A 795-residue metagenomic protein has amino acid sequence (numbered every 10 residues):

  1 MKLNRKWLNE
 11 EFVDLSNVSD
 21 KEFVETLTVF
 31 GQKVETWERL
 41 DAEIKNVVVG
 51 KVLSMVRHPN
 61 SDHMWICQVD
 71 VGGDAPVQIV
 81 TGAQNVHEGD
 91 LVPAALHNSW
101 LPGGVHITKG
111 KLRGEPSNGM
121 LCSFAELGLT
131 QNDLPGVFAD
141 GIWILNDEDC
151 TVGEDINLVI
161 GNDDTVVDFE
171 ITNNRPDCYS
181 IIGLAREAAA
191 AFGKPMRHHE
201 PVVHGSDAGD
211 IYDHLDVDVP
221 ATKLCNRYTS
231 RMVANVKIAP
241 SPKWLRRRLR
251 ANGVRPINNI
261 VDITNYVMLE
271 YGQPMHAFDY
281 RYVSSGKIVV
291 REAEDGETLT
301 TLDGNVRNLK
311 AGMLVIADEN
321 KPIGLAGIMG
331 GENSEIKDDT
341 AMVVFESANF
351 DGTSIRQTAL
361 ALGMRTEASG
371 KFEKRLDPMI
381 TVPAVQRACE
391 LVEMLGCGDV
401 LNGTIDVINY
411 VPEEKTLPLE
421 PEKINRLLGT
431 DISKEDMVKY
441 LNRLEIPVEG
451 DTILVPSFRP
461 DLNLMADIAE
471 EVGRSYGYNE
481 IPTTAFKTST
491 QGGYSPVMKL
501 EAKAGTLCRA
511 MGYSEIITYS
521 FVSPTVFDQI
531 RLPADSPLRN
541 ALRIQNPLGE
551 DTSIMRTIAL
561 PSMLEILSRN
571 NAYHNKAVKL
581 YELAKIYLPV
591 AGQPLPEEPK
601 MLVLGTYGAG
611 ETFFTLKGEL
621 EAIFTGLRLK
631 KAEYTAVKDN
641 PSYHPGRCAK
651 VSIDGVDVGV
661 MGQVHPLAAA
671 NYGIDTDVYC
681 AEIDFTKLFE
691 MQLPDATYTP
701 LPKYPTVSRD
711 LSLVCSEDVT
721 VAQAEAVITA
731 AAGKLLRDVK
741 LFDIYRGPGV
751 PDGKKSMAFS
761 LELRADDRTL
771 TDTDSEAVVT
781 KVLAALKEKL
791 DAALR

Functional and structural regions predicted by a protein language model:
M1-G209, V344, G363, E367 (+3 more regions): Phosphate-backbone binding interfaces of nucleic-acid-interacting proteins
N4-R5, E11, F23-E25, W65 (+2 more regions): Glycine/proline-enriched, intrinsically flexible loops and inter-domain linkers
A42-K45, V203-D207, V267, S489-S495 (+3 more regions): Beta-rich nucleic-acid/ligand-interaction surfaces
V49-I79, V152, N258, T264-N333: Conserved mixed alpha/beta core segments that line enzyme active sites in large multi-domain catalysts
P116-T130, V137-W143, N157, T165 (+6 more regions): Mobile "lid/hinge" segments at catalytic clefts and subdomain interfaces of large enzymes
F192-D218, G396-I424, D431: Terminal amphipathic helices with adjacent charged low-complexity linkers/tails
L417-K576, R709, E762-R764, D774-R795: Extended, well-folded interaction surfaces typified by the phenylalanyl-tRNA synthetase beta subunit core
R443-I446, V590-E598, V603, G610-R795: A carboxyl-terminal module marker
